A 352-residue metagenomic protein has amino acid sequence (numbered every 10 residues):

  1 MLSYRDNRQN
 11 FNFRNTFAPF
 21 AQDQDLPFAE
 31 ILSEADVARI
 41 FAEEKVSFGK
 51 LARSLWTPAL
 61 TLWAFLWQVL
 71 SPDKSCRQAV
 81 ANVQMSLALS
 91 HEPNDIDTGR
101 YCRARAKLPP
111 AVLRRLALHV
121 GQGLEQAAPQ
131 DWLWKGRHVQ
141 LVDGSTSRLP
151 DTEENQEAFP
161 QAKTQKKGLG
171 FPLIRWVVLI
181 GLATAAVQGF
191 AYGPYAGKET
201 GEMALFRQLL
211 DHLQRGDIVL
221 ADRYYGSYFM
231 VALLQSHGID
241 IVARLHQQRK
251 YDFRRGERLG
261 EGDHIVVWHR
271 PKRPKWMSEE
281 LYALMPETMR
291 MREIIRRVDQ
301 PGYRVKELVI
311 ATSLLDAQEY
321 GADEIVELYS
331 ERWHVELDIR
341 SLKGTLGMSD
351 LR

Functional and structural regions predicted by a protein language model:
M1-N82, H91, R105-L108, R115-H119 (+4 more regions): Single, function-defining residue in the core of a domain
M85-C102: Short, basic interhelical loop/turn and adjoining N-cap of the next helix at nucleic-acid- or acidic-partner-contacting
D131: Noncatalytic carbohydrate-binding groove/subsite architecture in carbohydrate-active enzymes
P160: Extended, well-structured beta-strand/loop surface patches that form recognition or cofactor-anchoring regions within
